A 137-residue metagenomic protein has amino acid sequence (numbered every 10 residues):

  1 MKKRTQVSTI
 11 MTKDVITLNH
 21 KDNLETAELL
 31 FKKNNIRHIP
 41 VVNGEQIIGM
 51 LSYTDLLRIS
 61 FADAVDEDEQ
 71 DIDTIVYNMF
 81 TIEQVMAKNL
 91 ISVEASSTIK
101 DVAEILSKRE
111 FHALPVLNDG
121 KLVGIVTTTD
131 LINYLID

Functional and structural regions predicted by a protein language model:
M1-D14, Y53-I91, T98, A103-S107 (+1 more regions): Tandem CBS (Bateman) regulatory domains
L18-N35, V42, E83-A87, S92-E110 (+2 more regions): The conserved cystathionine-beta-synthase
E25, E45, T74-I75, G120: Residue-level signal for alpha-helical context at structural boundaries
F31, I39-D55, L106, L114-T129: A glycine-centered beta-loop-beta connector
